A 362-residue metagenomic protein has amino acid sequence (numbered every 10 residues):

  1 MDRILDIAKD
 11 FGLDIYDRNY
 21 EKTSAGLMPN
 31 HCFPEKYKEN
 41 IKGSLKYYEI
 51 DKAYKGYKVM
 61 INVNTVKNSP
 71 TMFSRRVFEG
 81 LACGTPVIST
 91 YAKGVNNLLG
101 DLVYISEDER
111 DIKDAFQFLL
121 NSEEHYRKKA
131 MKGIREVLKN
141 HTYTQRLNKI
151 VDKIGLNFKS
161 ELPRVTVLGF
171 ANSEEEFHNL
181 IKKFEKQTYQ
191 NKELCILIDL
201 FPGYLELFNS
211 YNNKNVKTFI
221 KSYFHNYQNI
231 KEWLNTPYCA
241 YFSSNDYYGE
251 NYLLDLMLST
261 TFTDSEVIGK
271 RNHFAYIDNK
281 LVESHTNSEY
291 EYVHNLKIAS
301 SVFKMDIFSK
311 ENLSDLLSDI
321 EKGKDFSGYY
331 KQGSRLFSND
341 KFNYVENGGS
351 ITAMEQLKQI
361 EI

Functional and structural regions predicted by a protein language model:
M1-F78, C83-V95: Nucleotide-sugar donor-binding catalytic core of glycosyltransferases
N96-A115: Change "using UDP/GDP/dTDP sugars" to "using nucleotide sugars
E124-I154: A charged, aromatic-enriched C-terminal amphipathic alpha-helix characteristic of glycosyltransferases across folds
M131-K132, K297, D306, K310-I362: C-terminal catalytic/acceptor-binding lobe
K149-K183: N-proximal low-complexity "stem/linker" segments adjacent to membrane-targeting elements
K182-N191: Short, acidic, metal-binding catalytic loop of nucleotide-sugar glycosyltransferases
W233-G249: Short beta-strand-to-loop acidic/aromatic patch adjacent to the donor-nucleotide binding site
E250-S318: Conserved catalytic core of nucleotide-sugar-dependent glycosyltransferases
